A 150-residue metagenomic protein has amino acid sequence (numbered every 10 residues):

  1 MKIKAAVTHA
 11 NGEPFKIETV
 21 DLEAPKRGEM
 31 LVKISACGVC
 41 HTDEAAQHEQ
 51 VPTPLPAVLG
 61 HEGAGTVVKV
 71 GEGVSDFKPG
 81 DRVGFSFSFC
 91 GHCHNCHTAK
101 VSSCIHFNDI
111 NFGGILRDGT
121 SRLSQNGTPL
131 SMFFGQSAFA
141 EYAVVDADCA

Functional and structural regions predicted by a protein language model:
K2, K16, K26, A138-F139 (+1 more regions): A generic structural signal for well-ordered coil/turn residues at beta-strand boundaries that shape enzyme active-site
K4, K16, D21, K33 (+2 more regions): Residues located in well-ordered beta-strands
V7-P14: Extracellular beta-rich ligand/substrate-recognition surface
D21-L22, P54-G60, L130-G135, E141-Y142: Short Gly/Pro-enriched turn/cap motifs at secondary-structure boundaries
E23-C37, H48-H97, S102, C149: Glycine-rich beta-strand-centered segment in the early N-terminal region that forms part of a ligand/cofactor-binding
T42-Q47: Cytochrome P450 core scaffold surrounding the K-helix E-X-X-R motif and the conserved "meander" helix-loop region
H94-A150: NAD(P)H dinucleotide-binding glycine-rich loop of Rossmann-like/cofactor-binding domains, especially the beta1-alpha1
